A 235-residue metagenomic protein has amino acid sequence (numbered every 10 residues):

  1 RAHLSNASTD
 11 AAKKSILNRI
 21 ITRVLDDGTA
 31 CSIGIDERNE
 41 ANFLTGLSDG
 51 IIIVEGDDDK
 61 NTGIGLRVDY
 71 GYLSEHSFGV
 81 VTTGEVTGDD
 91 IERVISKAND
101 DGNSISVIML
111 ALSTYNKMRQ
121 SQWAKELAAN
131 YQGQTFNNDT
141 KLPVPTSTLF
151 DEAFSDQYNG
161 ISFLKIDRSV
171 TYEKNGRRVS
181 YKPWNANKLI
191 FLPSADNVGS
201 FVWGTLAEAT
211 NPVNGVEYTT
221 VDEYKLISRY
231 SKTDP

Functional and structural regions predicted by a protein language model:
R1-D69, A98-S113, P235: Long, contiguous amphipathic alpha-helices that act as assembly "spine/axial" helices in icosahedral shell and virion
T9, D26, I33-D36, E40 (+7 more regions): Generic surface-pattern signal
D10-K13, G84, P143, S147: Intrinsic-disorder-associated interaction segments
I16-R19, D90-R93, L149: Exposed alpha-helical structural elements
T22, S48-D49, N61-Y70, E75 (+5 more regions): Intrinsically disordered, low-complexity regions
L47, I53, K60-T62, V68 (+8 more regions): Generic detector of intrinsically disordered, low-complexity, polar/charged segments
K60-D139: Extended, solvent-exposed, turn-rich assembly/linker loops in the middle of proteins
G79, K125-P235: Sequence/fold signature of self-assembling virion shell proteins
